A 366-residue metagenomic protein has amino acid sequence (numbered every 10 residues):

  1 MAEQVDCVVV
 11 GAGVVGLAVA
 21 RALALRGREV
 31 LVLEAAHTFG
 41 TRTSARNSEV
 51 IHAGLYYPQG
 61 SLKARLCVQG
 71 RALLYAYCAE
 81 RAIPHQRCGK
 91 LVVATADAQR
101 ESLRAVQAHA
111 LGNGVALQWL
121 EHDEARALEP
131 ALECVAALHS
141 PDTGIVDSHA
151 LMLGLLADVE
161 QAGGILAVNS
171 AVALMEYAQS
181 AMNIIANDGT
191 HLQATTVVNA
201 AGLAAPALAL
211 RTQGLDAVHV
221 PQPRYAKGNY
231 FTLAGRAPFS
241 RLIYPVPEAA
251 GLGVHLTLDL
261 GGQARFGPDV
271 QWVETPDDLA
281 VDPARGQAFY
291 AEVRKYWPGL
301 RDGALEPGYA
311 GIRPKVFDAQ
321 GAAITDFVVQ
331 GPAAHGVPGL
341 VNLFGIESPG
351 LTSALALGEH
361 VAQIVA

Functional and structural regions predicted by a protein language model:
V5-V32: N-terminal Rossmann-like FAD-binding beta1-loop-alpha1 element of flavoenzymes
A22, I51, I83-Q86, H191 (+2 more regions): Active-site substrate-recognition segment that forms the wall of the catalytic cavity or substrate channel
L25-R46: Glycine-rich FAD pyrophosphate-binding loop
A45, A323-A366: C-terminal lid/capping helical subdomain adjacent to the catalytic/cofactor pocket in oxidative enzymes
E49-E124, C134, G253-V254: Dinucleotide-binding Rossmann-like beta1-alpha1 core, especially the glycine-rich loop that anchors the ADP
Y56, T143-I145, E248-G251, L340-A354: Glycine-rich phosphate/pyrophosphate-binding beta-alpha loops
P58, L62-Q69, V93-S102, H139-A157 (+3 more regions): Short beta-strand to alpha-helix junction loop
L138-T196, L355: Helical element adjacent to the flavin cofactor pocket in flavoenzyme catalytic cores
